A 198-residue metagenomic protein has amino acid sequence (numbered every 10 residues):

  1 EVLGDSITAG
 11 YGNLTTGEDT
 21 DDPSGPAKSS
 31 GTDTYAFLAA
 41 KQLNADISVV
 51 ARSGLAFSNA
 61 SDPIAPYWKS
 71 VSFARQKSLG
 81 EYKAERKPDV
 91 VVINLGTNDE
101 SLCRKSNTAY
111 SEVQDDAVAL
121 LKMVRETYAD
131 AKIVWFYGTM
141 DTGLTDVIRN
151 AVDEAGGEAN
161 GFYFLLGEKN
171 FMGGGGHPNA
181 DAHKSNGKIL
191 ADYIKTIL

Functional and structural regions predicted by a protein language model:
E1-K28: Short glycine-rich His-centered loop
E1-L3, T8, I47-A51, D89-N94 (+2 more regions): Structural recognition of the beta-strand scaffold that forms the well-ordered cores of secreted hydrolase catalytic
T8, G12, N44, S48 (+4 more regions): Sec-exported extracytoplasmic/periplasmic mature domains
E18-N107, S111, T139-T145, H177: Conserved SGNH/GDSL esterase-like catalytic core that processes O-acyl groups on lipids and polysaccharides
A84-R86, A117, T127-D130, G157-A159: A structural signal for short secondary-structure junctions
S101, G138-L198: Catalytic His-Asp segment of secreted/periplasmic serine-dependent ester chemistry enzymes
V113, A117, H183: Aromatic/hydrophobic pocket-lining residues that form the small-molecule binding cavity in soluble enzyme cores
A117-L121, R149: Generic structural signal for well-ordered alpha-helices, preferentially at hydrophobic/aromatic core positions
